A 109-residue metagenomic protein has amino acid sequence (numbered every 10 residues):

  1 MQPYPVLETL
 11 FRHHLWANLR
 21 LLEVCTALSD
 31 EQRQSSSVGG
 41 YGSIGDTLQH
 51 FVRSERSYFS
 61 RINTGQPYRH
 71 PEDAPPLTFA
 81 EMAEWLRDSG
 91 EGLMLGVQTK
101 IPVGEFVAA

Functional and structural regions predicted by a protein language model:
M1-A109: Aromatic-glycine hotspot motif
